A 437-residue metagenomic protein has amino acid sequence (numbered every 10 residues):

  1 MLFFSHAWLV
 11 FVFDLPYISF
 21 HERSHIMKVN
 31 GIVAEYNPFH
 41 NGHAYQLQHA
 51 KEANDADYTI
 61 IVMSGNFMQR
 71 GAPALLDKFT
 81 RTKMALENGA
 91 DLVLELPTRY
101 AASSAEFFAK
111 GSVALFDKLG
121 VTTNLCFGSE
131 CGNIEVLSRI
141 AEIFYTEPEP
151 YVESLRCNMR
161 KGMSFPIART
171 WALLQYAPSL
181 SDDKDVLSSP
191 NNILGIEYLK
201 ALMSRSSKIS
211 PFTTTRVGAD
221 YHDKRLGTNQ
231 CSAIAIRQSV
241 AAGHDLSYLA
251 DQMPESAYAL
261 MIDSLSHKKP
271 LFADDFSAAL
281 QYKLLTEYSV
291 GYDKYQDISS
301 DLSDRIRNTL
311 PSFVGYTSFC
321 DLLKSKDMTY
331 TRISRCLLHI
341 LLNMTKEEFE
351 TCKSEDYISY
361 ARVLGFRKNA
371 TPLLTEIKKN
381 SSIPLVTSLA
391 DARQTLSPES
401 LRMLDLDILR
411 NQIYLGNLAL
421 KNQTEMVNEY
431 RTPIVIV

Functional and structural regions predicted by a protein language model:
W8-I26: Short, Lys/Arg-enriched N-terminal segments with co-localized hydrophobic residues within the first ~10-30 amino acids
M27-R81: N-terminal catalytic cores of NTP/NDP-binding nucleotidyl/phosphoryl-transfer enzymes
K51-E52, L86, V113, D117-K118: Non-catalytic positions within long, well-ordered alpha-helices that form the structural scaffold/packing of enzyme
A53-A56, A90, V121-T122: Short, high-confidence coil segments that cap the C-terminus of an alpha-helix and link into the following beta-strand
K83, E87-P97: A glycine-rich helix N-cap at a beta->alpha junction
L96-V437: Active-site cores that bind ATP or allylic diphosphates and position pyrophosphate for catalysis
